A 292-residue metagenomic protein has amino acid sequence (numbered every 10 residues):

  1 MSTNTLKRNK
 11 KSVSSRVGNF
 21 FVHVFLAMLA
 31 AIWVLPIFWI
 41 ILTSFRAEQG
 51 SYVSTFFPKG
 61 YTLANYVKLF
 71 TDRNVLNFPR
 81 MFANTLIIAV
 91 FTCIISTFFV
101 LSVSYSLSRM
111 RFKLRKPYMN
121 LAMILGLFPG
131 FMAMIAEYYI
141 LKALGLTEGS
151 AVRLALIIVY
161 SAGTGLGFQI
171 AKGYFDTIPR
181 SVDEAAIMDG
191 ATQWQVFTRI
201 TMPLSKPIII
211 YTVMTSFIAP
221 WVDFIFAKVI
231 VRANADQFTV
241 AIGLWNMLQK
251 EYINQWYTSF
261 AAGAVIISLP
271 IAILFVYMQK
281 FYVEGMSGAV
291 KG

Functional and structural regions predicted by a protein language model:
M1-S14: Short, Lys/Arg-rich, polar N-terminal cytosolic tail immediately upstream of the first transmembrane signal-anchor
K10-S12, G18-G292: A structural signal for multi-pass alpha-helical bundles of membrane permease subunits that mediate small-molecule
